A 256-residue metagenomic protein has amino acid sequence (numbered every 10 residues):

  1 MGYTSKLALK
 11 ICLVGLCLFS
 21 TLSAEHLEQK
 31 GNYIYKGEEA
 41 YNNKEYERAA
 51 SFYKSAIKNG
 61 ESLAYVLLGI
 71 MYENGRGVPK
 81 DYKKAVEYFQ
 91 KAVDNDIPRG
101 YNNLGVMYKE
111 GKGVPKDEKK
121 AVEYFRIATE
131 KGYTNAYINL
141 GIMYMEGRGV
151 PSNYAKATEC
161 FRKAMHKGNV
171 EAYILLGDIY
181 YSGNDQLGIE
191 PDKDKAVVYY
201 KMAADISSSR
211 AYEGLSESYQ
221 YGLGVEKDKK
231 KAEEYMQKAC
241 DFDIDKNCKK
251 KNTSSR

Functional and structural regions predicted by a protein language model:
E28, A40-Y41, K58-S62, N74-R76 (+9 more regions): Short helix-capping/linker turns of helical repeat alpha-solenoids
Q29-S55, N59: Alpha-helical segment of the N-proximal tetratricopeptide repeat
Y33-N42, V66-N74, N103-E110, N139-E146 (+4 more regions): Hydrophobic face of amphipathic alpha-helices that form TPR/SEL1-like repeat modules and related alpha-solenoid
E226-I244: TPR/TPR-like (Sel1-like) alpha-helical repeat modules
